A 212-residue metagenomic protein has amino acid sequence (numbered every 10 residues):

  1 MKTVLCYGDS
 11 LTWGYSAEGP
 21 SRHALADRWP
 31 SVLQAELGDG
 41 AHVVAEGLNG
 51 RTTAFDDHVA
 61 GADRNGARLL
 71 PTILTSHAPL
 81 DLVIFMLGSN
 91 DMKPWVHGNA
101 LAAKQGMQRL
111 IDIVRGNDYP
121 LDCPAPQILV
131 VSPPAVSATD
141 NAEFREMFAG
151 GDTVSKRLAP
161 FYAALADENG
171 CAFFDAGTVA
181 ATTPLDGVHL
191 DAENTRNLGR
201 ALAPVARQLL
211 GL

Functional and structural regions predicted by a protein language model:
M1-L48, A54, V59, T72-S76 (+2 more regions): Serine-esterase "nucleophile elbow" of acetyl-processing enzymes
D39, D63-L212: Alpha-helical cap/lid subdomain in secreted, periplasmic, or secretory-pathway luminal O-acyl-processing enzymes
A45-G50, A176-A180: Acidic carboxylate-rich catalytic motifs and surrounding loops in phosphoryl-/glycosyl-chemistry enzymes
T52-A54, T183-P184: Short secondary-structure boundary/hinge segments and terminal tails
